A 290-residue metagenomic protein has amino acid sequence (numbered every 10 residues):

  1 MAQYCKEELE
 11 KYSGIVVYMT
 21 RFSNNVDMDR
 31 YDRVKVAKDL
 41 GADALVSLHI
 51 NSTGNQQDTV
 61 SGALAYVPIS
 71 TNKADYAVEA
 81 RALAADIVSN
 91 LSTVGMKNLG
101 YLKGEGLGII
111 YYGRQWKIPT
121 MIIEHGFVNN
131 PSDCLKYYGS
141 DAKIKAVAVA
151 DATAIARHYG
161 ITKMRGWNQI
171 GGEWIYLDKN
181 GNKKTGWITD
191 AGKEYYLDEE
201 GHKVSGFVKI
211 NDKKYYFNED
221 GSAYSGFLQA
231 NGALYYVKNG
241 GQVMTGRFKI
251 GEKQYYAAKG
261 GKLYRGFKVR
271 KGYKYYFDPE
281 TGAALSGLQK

Functional and structural regions predicted by a protein language model:
M1-A82, D141, K145: Catalytic-core regions of hydrolytic enzymes
Q3, R81, A85-S89, V149 (+1 more regions): Residues on a specific face of well-ordered alpha-helices
C5, L9, S13, G41 (+5 more regions): Sec/Tat-exported extracytoplasmic proteins
S13-N24, K97-L99, K203, G241-V243: Short, well-structured beta-strand/strand-turn elements
A42-A44, A63, P119, K193 (+2 more regions): The start of beta-strands in P-loop NTPase/AAA+ ATPase cores
S47-N55, G100-T162: Active-site-adjacent mobile loop/cap segments within catalytic or ligand-binding domains
V78-E105: Active-site-adjacent substrate-binding region of metalloamidase/peptidase-like peptide-processing proteins
I161-K290: Extracellular adhesion/carbohydrate-binding repeat motifs centered on closely spaced tryptophans
